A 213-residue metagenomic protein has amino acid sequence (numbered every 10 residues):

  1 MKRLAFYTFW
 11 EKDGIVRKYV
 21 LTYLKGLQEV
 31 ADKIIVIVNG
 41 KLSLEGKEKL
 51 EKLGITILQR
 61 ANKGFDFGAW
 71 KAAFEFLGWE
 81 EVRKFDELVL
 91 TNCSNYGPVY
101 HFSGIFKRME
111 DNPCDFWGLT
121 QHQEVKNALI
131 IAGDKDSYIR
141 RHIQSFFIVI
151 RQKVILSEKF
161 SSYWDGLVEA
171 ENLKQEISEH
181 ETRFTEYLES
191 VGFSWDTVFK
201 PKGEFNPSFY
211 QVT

Functional and structural regions predicted by a protein language model:
M1-T213: ER/Golgi luminal nucleotide-sugar-dependent glycosyltransferases, focusing on the catalytic module
